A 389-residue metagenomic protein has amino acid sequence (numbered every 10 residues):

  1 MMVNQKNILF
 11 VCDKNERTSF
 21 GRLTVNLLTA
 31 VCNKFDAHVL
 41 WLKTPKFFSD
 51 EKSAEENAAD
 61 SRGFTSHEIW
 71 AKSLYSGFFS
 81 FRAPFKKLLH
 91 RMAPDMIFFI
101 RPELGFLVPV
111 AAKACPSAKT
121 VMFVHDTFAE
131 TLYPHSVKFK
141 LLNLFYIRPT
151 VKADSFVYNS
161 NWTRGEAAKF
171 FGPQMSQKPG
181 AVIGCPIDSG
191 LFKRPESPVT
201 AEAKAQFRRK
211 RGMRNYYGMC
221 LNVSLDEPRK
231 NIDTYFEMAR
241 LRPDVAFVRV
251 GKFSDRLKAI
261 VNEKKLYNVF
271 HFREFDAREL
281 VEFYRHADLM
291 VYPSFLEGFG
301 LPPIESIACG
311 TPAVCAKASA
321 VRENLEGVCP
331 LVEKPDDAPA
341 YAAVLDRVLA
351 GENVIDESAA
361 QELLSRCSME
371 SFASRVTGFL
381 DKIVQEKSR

Functional and structural regions predicted by a protein language model:
L9, G212-K230, A239: Conserved donor-binding/catalytic core segment of Leloir-type glycosyltransferases
D13-T18, A30-S76, T163, K178-P179: N-terminal strand-loop element at the rim of the active site of nucleotide-sugar-dependent glycosyltransferases
K138-F156: Membrane-proximal helix-turn-helix segments that form the acceptor-binding/catalytic region of lipid-linked
K258-V281: Nucleotide-activated donor-binding/catalytic signature segment of Leloir-type glycosyltransferases, i.e., the conserved
E282-A287: Short alpha-helical donor nucleotide-sugar binding micro-motif in glycosyltransferases
F295: Aromatic "clamp/platform" in nucleotide-sugar-dependent glycosyltransferases that forms part of the donor/acceptor
P312-C315: Short hydrophobic beta-strand element within catalytic cores of glycosyltransferases and related nucleotide-activated
P330-P339, R347-E352: Conserved acidic donor-binding segment of nucleotide-sugar-dependent glycosyltransferases
